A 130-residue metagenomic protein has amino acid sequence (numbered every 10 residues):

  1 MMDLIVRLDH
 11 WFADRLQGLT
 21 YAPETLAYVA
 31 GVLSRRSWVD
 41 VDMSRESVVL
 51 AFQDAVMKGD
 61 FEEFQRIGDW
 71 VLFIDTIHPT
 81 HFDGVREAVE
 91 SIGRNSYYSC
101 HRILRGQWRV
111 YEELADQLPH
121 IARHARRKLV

Functional and structural regions predicted by a protein language model:
M1-R127: Long, non-catalytic protein-protein interaction scaffolds
